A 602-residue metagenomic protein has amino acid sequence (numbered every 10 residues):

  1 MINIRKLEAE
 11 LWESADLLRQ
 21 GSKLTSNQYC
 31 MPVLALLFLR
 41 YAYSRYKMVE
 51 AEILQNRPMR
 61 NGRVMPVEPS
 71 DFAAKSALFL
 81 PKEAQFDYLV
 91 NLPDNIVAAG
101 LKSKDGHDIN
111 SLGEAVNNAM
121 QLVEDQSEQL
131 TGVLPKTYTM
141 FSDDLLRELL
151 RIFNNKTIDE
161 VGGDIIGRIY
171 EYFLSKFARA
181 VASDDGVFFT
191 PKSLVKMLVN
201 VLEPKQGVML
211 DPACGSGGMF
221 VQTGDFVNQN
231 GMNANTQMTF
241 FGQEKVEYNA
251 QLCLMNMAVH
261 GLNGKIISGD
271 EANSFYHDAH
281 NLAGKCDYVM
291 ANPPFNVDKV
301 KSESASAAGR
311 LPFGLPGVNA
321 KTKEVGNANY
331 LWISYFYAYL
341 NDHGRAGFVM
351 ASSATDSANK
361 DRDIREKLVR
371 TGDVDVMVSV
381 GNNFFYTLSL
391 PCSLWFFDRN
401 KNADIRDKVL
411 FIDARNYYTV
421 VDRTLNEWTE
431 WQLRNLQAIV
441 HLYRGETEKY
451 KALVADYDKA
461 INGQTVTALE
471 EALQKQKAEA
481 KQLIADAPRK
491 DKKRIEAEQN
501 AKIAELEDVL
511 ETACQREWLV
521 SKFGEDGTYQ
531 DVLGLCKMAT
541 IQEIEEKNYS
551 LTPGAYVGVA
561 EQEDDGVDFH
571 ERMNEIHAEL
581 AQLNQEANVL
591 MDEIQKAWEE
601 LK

Functional and structural regions predicted by a protein language model:
M1-L202, K265-S268, N273-H280, S379-N382 (+3 more regions): Non-catalytic, mostly N-terminal accessory regions of nucleic-acid modification and defense proteins
I2, K6-A9, D164, S193 (+19 more regions): Generic recognition of stable, solvent-exposed alpha-helical segments in well-folded globular domains
K23, V300-N327, S352-K360, G381-T387 (+2 more regions): Short, contiguous acidic/charged loop-to-helix segments that flank catalytic cores in large enzymes
T25-Y41, L198, A250, A320-F397: Conserved Class I SAM-dependent methyltransferase catalytic core
T139, D159, G242-V246, Y288 (+5 more regions): Hydrophobic alpha-helical scaffolding
D184-A291, N296-A307, G314-G317, Y330-L331 (+3 more regions): Conserved S-adenosyl-L-methionine
K285-C286, A308, N327-A328, H343-V349 (+8 more regions): Active-site lining segments that contact anionic ligands and/or coordinate catalytic metals
D373-V374, F384-E448: C-terminal, active-site-flanking charged/polar segments
